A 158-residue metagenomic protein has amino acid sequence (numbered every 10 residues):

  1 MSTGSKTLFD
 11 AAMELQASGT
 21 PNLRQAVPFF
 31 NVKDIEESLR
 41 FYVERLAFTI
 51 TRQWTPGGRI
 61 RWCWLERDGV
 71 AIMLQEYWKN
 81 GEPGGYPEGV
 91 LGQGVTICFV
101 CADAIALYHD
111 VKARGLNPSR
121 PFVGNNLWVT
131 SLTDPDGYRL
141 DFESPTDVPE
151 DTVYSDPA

Functional and structural regions predicted by a protein language model:
S2-F29, T49-F99, Y108-T133, S144-A158: Vicinal oxygen chelate
S38-V43, V111, G137: Conserved active-site tyrosine of GNAT-family acetyltransferases
D134-L140: Short, glycine-anchored, charge-dense loop/turn motifs used at functional sites
